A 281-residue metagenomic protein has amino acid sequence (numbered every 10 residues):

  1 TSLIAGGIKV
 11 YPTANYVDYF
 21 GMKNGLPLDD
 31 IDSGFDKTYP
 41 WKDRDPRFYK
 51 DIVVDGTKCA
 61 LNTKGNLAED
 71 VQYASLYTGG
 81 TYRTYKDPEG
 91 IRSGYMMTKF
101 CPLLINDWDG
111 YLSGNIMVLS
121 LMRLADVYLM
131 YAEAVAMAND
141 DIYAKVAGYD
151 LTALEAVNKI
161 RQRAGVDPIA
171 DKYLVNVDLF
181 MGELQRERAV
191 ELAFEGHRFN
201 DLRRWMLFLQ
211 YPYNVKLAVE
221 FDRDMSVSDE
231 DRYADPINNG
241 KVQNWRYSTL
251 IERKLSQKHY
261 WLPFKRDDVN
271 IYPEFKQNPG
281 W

Functional and structural regions predicted by a protein language model:
T1-N24, G114-L121, V157, R161 (+1 more regions): Long, intrinsically disordered, low-complexity segments
F20, P27, D32-F35: Beta-sandwich/jelly-roll carbohydrate-recognition scaffolds of carbohydrate-active enzymes
S33-L124, W281: Flexible, polar/acidic helix-loop-strand segments at domain edges
L124, Y131-E133, A138: Structural register within alpha-helical repeat arrays
N139-L151: Structural helix-adjacent loops and short alpha-helical linkers that scaffold large soluble proteins
G148-I160: Extended, well-ordered alpha-helical scaffold segments
